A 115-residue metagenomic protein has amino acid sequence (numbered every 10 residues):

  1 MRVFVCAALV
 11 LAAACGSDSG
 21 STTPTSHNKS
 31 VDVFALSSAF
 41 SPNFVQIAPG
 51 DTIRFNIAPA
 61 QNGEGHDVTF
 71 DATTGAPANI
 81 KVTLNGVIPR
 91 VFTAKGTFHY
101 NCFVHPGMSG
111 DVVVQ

Functional and structural regions predicted by a protein language model:
M1-A14: Sec-dependent bacterial lipoprotein signal peptides
C15-Q115: Extracytoplasmic copper-binding redox domains, predominantly the cupredoxin/blue-copper superfamily
